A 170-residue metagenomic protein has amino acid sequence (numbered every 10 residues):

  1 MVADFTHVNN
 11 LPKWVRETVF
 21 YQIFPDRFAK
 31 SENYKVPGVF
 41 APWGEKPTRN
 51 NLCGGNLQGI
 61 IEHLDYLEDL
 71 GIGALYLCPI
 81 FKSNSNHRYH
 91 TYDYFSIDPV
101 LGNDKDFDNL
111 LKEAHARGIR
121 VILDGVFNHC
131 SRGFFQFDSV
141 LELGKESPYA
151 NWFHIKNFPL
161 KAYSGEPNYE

Functional and structural regions predicted by a protein language model:
M1-L123, N128-E170: N-terminal structural segment of carbohydrate-active enzymes
